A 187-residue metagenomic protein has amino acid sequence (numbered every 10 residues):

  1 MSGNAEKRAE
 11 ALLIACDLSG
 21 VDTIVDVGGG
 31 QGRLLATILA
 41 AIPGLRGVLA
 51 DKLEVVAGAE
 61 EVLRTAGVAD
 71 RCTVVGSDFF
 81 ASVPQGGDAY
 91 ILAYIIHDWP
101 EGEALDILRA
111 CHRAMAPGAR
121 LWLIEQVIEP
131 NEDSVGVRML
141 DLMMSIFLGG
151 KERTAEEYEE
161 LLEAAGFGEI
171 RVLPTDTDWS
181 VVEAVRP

Functional and structural regions predicted by a protein language model:
G3-T23: Conserved alpha-helix/loop element of class I SAM-dependent methyltransferases that forms part of the SAM/SAH-binding
C16-P187: Alpha-helical subdomain
